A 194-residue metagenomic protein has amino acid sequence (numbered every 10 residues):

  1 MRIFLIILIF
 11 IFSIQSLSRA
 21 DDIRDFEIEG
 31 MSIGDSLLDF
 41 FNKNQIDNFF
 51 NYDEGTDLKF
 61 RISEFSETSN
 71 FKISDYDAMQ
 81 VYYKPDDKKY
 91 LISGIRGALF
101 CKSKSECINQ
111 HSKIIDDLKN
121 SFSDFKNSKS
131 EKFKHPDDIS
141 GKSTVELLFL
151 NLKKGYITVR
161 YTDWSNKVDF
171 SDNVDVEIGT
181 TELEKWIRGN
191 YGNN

Functional and structural regions predicted by a protein language model:
M1-I3, G94: Residue-level signal for functionally critical sites in structured catalytic/ligand-binding pockets
I3-Q15: Sec-dependent N-terminal signal peptides
I11, K72, D86-K88, I139-G141 (+1 more regions): Sterically constrained small-residue positions within well-ordered secondary structures of folded domains
A20-S63, G94-N194: Non-cytosolic coordination micro-motifs
S66-L91: Compositionally biased P/S/T/G-rich terminal and signal peptide-adjacent segments that lie outside catalytic cores
